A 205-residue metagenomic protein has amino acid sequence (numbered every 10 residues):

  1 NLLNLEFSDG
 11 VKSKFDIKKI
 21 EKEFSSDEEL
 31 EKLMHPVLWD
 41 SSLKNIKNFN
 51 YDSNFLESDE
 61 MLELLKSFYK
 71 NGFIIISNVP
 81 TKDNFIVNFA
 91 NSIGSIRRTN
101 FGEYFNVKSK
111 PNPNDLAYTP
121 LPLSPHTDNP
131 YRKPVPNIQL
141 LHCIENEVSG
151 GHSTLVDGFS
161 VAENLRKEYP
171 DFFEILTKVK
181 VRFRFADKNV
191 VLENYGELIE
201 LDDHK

Functional and structural regions predicted by a protein language model:
L2-H35: Hydrophobic, ordered structural segments
F24, L30-F73, N78-V79, D83-K205: Active-site environment of non-heme Fe oxygenases that use a 2-His-1-carboxylate facial triad
